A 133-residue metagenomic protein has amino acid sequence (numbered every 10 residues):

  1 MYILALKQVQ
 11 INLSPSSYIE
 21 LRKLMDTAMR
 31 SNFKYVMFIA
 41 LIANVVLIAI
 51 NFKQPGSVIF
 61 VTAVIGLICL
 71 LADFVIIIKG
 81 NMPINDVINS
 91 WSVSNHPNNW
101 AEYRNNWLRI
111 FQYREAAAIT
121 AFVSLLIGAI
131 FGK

Functional and structural regions predicted by a protein language model:
M1-I39, N85-N105: Interfacial loop at the N-terminal end of multi-pass membrane proteins
M37-L47, E115-V123: Core segments of transmembrane alpha-helices that mediate helix-helix packing or line hydrophobic substrate/ligand
I50, P55-L71: Interfacial segments of alpha-helical transmembrane regions
L71-K79: Mid-bilayer segments of alpha-helical transmembrane spans in multi-pass integral membrane proteins that mediate
N105-I119: Hydrophobic alpha-helical transmembrane segments
I127-K133: Juxtamembrane boundary at the C-terminal end of a transmembrane helix
